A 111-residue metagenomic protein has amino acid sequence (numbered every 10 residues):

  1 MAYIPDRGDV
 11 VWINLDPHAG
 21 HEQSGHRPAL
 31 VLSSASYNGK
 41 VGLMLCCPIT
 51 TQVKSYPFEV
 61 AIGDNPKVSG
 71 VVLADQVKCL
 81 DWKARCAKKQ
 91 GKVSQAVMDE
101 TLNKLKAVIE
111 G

Functional and structural regions predicted by a protein language model:
M1-G111: Conserved functional hotspots at enzyme active or ligand-binding sites that engage polyanionic ligands
